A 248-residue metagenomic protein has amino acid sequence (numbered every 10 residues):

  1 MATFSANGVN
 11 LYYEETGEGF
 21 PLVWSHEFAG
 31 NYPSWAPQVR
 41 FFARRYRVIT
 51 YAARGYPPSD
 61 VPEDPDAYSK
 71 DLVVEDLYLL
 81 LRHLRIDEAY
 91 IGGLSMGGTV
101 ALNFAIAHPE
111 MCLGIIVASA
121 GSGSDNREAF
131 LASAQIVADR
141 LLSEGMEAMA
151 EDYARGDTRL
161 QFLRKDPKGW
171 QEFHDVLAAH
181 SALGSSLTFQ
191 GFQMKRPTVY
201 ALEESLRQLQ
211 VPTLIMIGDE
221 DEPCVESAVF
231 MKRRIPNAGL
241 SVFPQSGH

Functional and structural regions predicted by a protein language model:
S5-D66: Conserved HGGG/HGGXW glycine-rich cap/lid loop of the alpha/beta-hydrolase fold
E18, D219-D221, Q245-G247: Acidic beta-to-alpha connecting loop that harbors the catalytic carboxylate
R40, I49-M96: Active-site loop/oxyanion-hole signature of alpha/beta-hydrolase fold enzymes
L102-A107, M111-A148: Flexible "cap/lid" loop of the alpha/beta hydrolase fold
N126-A132, S143-S205: Conserved alpha/beta-hydrolase catalytic His-Asp/Glu region
L209, I215-I217: Short beta-strand/loop motif that positions the catalytic acidic residue of the alpha/beta-hydrolase fold
E222-S227: Conserved alpha/beta-hydrolase "acid-adjacent" motif
A228-H248: Catalytic histidine neighborhood in serine/cysteine hydrolases with alpha/beta-hydrolase-type architecture
